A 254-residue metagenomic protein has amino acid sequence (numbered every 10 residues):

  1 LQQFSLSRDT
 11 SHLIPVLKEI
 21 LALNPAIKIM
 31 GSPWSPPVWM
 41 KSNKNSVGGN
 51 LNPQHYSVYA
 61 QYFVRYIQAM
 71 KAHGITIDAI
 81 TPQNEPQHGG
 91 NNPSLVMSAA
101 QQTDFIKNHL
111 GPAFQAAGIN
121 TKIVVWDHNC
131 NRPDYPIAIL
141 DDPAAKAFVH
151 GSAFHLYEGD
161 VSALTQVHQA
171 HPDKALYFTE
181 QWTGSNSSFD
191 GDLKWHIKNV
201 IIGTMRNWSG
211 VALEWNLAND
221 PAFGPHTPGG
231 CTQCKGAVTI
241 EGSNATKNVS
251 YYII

Functional and structural regions predicted by a protein language model:
L1-I77, N108: N-terminal catalytic cores of secreted or lumenal carbohydrate-active enzymes
F4-R8, Q166, I254: Generic low-polarity alpha-helical segments
G31, Q61-Q68, H73-D78, G89-I253: Substrate-binding and catalytic surfaces of secreted/luminal carbohydrate-active proteins
P37-V38, P86, S185: Feature marks short, surface-exposed loop/turn motifs that line or immediately flank catalytic pockets and channel
P82-H88: Short, conserved phosphate-binding/catalytic loop or strand-edge motifs used in phosphoryl-/nucleotidyl-transfer
